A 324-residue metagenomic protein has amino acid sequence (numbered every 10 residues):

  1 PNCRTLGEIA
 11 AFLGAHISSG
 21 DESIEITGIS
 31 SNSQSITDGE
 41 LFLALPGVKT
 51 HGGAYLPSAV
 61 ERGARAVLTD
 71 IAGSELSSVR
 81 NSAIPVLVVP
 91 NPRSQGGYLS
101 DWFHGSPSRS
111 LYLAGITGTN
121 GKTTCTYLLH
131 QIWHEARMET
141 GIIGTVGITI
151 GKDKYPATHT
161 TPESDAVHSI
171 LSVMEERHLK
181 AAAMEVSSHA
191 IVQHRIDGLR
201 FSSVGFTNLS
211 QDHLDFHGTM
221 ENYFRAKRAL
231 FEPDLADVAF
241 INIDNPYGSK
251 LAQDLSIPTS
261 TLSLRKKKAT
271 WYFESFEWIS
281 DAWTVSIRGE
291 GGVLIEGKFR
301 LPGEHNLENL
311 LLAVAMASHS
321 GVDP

Functional and structural regions predicted by a protein language model:
P1-Y98, P246, Y272-E277, K298 (+3 more regions): N-terminal leader/targeting and accessory segments in enzymes
F12, D21, R62, N81-A83 (+4 more regions): Short, well-ordered coil/turn elements that cap or connect secondary structure elements
S33, G151-K152, G289-G291: Residue-level detection of beta-strand-connecting loop/turn positions
D70, V89, I143, N242 (+1 more regions): Generic beta-sheet signal
G73, N91-S94, N208-D212, S263-K267: Short, acidic/turn-prone active-site loops that include or flank metal/cofactor- and phosphate-binding residues
R80-V89, Y155-T158, S256-T261: Active-site regions of enzymes building and remodeling cell-envelope glycoconjugates
Q95-I243, Y247-P258, E277, L311 (+2 more regions): Phosphate-binding loop of NTP-binding sites
H217-F224, R228, Q253-P324: Adenine nucleotide phosphate-binding catalytic loops in nucleotide-utilizing enzymes
